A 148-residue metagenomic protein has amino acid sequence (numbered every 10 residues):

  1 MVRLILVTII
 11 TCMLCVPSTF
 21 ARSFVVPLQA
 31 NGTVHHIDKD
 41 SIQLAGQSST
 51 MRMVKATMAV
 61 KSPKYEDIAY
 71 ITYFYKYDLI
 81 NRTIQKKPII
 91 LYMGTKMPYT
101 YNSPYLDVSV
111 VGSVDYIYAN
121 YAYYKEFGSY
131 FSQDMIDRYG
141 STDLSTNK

Functional and structural regions predicted by a protein language model:
M1-L4: Positively charged n-region of N-terminal signal peptides that target proteins for export
L6-V7, S132: Short amphipathic alpha-helical segments that mediate assembly, nucleic-acid/protein binding, or membrane association
V7-C15: Bacterial N-terminal signal peptides
T19-K148: N-terminal secretory-pathway/extracellular module detecting exported/lumenal segments and adjacent signal-anchor/first
